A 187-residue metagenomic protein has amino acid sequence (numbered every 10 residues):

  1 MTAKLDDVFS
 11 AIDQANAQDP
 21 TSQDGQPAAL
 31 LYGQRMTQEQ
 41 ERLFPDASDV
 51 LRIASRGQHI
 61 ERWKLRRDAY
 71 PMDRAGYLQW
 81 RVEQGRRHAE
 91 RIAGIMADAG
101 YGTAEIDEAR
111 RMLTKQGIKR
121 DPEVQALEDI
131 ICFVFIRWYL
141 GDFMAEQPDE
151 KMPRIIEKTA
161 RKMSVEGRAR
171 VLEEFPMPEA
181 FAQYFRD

Functional and structural regions predicted by a protein language model:
M1-D7, W63-K64, D68-A69, K162: Short N-terminal signal/transit or membrane-insertion segments and the immediately adjacent low-complexity/disordered
A3, Q14-A17, S22-L30, Q34 (+4 more regions): Divalent metal-dependent phosphate-bond-processing catalytic cores, especially two-metal-ion Mg2+/Mn2+ enzymes that act
D6-F9, D13, R86, E90 (+1 more regions): Generic alpha-helical structural signal
A28, Y32, L43-R52, W80 (+2 more regions): Generic, well-ordered alpha-helical segments
D49-R67, H88, I92, R111-G117 (+1 more regions): His-Asp-centered metal-binding catalytic motifs of divalent-metal-dependent phosphohydrolases/nucleases
D68-R110: Helix-adjacent hinge/juxtasegments
